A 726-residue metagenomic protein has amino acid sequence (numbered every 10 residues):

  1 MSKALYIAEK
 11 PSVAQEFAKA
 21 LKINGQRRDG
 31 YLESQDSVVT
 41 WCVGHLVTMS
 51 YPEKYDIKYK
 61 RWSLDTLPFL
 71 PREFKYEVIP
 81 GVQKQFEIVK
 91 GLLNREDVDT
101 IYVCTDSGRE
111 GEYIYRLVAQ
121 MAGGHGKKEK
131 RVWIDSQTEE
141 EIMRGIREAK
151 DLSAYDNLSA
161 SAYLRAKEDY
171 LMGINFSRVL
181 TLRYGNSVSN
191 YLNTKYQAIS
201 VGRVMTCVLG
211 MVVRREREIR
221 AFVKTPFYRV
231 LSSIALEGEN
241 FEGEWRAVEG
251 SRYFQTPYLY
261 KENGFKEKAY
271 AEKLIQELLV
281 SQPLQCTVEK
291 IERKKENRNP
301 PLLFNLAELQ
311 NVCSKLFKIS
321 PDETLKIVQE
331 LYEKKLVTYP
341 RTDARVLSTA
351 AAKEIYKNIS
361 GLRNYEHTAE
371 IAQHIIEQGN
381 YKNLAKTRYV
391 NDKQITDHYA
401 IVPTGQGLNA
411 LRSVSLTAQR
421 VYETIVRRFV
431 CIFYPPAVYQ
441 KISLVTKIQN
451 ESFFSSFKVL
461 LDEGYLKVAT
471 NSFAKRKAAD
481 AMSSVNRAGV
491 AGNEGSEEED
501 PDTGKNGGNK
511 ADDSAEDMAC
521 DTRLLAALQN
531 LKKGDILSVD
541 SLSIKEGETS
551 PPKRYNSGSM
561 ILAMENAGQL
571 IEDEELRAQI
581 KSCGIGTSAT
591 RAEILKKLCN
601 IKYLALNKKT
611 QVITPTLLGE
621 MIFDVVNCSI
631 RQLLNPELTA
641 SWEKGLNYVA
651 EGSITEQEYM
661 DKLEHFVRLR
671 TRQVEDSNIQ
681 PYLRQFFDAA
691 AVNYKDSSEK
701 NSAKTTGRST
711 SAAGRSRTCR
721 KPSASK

Functional and structural regions predicted by a protein language model:
M1-R178, F265, A474, G495 (+1 more regions): Intrinsically disordered, low-complexity regulatory segments
S2-K3, C104-S107, Y196-A198, R293-L302 (+3 more regions): Conserved short loop/turn motifs at secondary-structure junctions
S2-L5, R28, V82, L93 (+6 more regions): Basic, low-complexity terminal or inter-domain segments flanking catalytic cores
A14-K22, R116-L117, L209-I219, R427: Short active-site loop/helix that positions an aromatic residue
F74, E87, E96, Q137-I234 (+2 more regions): C-terminal or mid-to-C-terminal helical accessory/interaction module adjacent to the motor/catalytic core
F222-W245, L284-P321, I327, L336: C-terminal accessory/connector segments of nucleic-acid motor ATPases
Q255-L302, Q310: Metal- or metallocofactor-binding catalytic centers and their adjacent structured scaffolds across diverse enzyme
